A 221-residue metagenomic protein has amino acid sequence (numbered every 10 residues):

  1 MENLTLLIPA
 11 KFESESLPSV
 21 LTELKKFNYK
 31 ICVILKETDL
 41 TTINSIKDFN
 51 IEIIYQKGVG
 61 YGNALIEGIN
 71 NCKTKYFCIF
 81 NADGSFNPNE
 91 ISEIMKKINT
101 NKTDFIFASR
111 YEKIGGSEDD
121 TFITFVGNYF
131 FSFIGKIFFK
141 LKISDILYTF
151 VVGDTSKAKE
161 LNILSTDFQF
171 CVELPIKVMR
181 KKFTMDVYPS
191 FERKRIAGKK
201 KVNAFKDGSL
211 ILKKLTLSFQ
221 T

Functional and structural regions predicted by a protein language model:
M1-P9, E15, E93, K140-L141 (+1 more regions): Hydrophobic helical membrane-anchoring modules
E2-T5, K25-V33, I51-E52: Short loop->beta transition adjacent to catalytic acidic/histidine clusters or analogous donor-positioning motifs
F12-K26: Short, well-formed alpha-helical segments that are part of the catalytic scaffolds of diverse glycosyltransferases
E13-S16, T38, Y61, N87: Donor nucleotide-sugar binding loop of glycosyltransferases
L24, G68, D83, D154 (+3 more regions): Residue-level signature of catalytic and energy-coupling elements of molecular machines, predominantly ATP/GTP-dependent
L35-I43: A conserved acidic beta->alpha catalytic loop
K57-V59, N63-N70, Y76, N89-F168 (+2 more regions): Acceptor/aglycone-binding surface of glycosyltransferases and processive sugar-polymer synthases
K75-S85: Short beta-strand-to-loop acidic/aromatic patch adjacent to the donor-nucleotide binding site
